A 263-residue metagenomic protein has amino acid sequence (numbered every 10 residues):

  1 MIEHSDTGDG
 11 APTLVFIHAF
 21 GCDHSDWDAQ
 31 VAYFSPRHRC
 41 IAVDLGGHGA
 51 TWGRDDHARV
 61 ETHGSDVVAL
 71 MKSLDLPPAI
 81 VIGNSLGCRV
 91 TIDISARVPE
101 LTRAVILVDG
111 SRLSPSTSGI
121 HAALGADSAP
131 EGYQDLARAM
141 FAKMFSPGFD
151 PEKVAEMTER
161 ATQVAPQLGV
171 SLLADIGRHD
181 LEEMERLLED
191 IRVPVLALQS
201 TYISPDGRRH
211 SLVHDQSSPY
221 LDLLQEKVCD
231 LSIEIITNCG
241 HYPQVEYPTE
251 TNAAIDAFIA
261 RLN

Functional and structural regions predicted by a protein language model:
M1-V15, S35-R39, P77, E152 (+6 more regions): Alpha/beta-hydrolase fold catalytic core
D6-G53: Conserved HGGG/HGGXW glycine-rich cap/lid loop of the alpha/beta-hydrolase fold
D26-D28, T51-H57, T117-S118, R208: Conserved catalytic-core motifs of eukaryotic protein kinase domains, centered on the activation segment
A32, I41-L86, R97, I236 (+1 more regions): Active-site loop/oxyanion-hole signature of alpha/beta-hydrolase fold enzymes
I92-R97, L101-Y133: Flexible "cap/lid" loop of the alpha/beta hydrolase fold
S116-S118, G132-D190: Conserved alpha/beta-hydrolase catalytic His-Asp/Glu region
R192-C239: Conserved loop-alpha-helix segment in the C-terminal half of the alpha/beta-hydrolase fold that carries the catalytic
I236-P248, N252: Catalytic histidine-centered segment of alpha/beta-hydrolase-like enzymes
